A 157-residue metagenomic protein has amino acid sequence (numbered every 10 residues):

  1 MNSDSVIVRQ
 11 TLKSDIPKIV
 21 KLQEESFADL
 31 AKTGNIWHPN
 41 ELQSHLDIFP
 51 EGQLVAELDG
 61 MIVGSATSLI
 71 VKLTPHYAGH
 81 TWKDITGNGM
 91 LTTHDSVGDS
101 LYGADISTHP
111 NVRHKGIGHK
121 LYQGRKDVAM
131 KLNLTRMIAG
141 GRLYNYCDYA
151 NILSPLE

Functional and structural regions predicted by a protein language model:
V6, M61-S65, L101: Glycine-rich phosphate/pyrophosphate-binding loop shared by adenosine-nucleotide-utilizing enzymes
V6-I19: A short beta-loop-alpha structural element at the N-terminal edge of CoA-dependent acyl/N-acetyltransferase catalytic
F27, A31-L58, I62-H76, H80 (+1 more regions): Active-site rim helix/loop that mediates acceptor-substrate recognition in acyltransferases
A66-D105, Q123, R136-E157: Conserved acyl-donor/pantetheine-binding loop and adjacent beta-alpha core of acyl/acetyltransferases and related
H109-N111: Active-site acidic-Proline motif in GNAT/NAT acetyltransferases
H114-M130, I138-A139: Conserved acetyl-CoA-binding loop-helix of GNAT-fold acetyltransferases
